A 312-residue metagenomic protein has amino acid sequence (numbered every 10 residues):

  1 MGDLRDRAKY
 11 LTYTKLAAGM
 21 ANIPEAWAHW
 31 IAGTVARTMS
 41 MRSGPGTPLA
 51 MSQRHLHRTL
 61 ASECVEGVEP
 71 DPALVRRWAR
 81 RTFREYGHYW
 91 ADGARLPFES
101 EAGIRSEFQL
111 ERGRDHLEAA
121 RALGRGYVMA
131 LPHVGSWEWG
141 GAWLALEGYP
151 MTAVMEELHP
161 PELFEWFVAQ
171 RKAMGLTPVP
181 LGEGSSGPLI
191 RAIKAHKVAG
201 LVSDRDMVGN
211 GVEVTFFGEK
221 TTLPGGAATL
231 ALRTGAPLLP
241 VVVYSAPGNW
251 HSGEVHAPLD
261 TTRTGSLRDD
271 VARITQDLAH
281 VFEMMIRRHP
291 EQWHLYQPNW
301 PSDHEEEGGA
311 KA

Functional and structural regions predicted by a protein language model:
M1-V128: Membrane-anchoring hydrophobic helices of lipid-metabolizing enzymes
G2-L4, A8, S62, E66-D71 (+5 more regions): Non-catalytic C-terminal accessory region of glycerolipid acyltransferases and related lyso-lipid remodeling enzymes
K15, M51, D115, W139 (+4 more regions): Short Gly/charged-rich anion-binding patches and loops
G46-M51, E157-P161, K220-P224: Active-site metal-coordination segments of metallo-dependent hydrolases
L96, L123-E183, G209-V212, F216: Catalytic core of membrane glycerolipid acyltransferases/transacylases, capturing the structured, soluble-facing
G103-Q109, E156, G175-L181, F216-G218 (+2 more regions): Short, flexible loop segments at the rims of nucleotide/cofactor-binding pockets, characterized by
